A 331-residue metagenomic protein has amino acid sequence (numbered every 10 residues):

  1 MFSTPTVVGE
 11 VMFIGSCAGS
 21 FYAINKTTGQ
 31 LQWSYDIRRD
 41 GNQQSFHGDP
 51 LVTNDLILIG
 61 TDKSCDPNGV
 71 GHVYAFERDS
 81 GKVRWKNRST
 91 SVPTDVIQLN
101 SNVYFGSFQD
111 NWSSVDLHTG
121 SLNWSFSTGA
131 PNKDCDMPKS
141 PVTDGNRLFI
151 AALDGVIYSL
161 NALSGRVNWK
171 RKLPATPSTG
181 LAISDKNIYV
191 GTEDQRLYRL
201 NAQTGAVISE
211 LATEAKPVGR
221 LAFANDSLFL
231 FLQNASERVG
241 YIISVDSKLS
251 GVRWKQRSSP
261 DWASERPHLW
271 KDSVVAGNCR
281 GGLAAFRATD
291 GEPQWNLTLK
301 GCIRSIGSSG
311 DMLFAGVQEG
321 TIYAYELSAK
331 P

Functional and structural regions predicted by a protein language model:
M1-V8, S34-T53, T61-G71, V83-L99 (+11 more regions): Extracytoplasmic beta-rich repeat domains
M12, F21-I24, G29, V73 (+5 more regions): Hydrophobic packing within well-folded, soluble alpha/beta domains
G15, A151, L163, G191 (+2 more regions): Glycine-rich phosphate/oxyanion-binding loops and their immediately adjacent helices within cytosolic catalytic domains
N25-G29, E77-S80, D116-G120, N161-G165 (+4 more regions): Short loop/turn segments that connect beta-strands within beta-propeller blades
Y158, W169, A175-A182, Y189-E193 (+1 more regions): Acidic, serine/threonine- and glycine-rich low-complexity intrinsically disordered segments that serve as flexible
